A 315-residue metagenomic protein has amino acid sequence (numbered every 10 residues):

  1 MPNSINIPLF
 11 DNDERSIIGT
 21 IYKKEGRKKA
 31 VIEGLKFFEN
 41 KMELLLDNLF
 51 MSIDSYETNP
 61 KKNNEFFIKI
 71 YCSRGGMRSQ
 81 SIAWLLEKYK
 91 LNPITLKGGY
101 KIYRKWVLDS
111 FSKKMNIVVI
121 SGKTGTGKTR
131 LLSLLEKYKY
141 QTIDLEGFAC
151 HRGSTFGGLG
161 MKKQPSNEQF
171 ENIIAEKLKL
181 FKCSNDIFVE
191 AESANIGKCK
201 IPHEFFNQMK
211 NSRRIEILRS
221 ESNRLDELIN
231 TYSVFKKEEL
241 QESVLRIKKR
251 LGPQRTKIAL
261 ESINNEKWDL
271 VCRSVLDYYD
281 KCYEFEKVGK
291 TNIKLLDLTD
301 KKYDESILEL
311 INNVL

Functional and structural regions predicted by a protein language model:
M1-Y56: Positively charged, proline/Ser/Thr-rich regional signature most characteristic of the Rhodanese/CDC25-like
P2-S4, M115, M209-R213: Short glycine-/polar-rich loops that comprise or flank the Walker A/P-loop and associated switch/sensor motifs
K36-L96: Catalytic cysteine-centered active loop of the rhodanese-like fold, especially the PTP/DSP P-loop
K61-N64, D109-N116: Phosphate-binding P-loop
G76-Q80, V118-K137: Glycine-rich phosphate-binding P-loop
E87-R104, D144-A149: A short glycine-rich beta-strand->turn/loop micro-motif centered on a GG-aromatic cluster
K137-N207: Conserved nucleotide-sensing/catalytic segment adjacent to the nucleotide-binding pocket in NTP-handling enzymes
Q208-R214, L218-L315: Conserved NTP phosphate-binding and transfer environment spanning the P-loop NTPase/kinase superfamily
